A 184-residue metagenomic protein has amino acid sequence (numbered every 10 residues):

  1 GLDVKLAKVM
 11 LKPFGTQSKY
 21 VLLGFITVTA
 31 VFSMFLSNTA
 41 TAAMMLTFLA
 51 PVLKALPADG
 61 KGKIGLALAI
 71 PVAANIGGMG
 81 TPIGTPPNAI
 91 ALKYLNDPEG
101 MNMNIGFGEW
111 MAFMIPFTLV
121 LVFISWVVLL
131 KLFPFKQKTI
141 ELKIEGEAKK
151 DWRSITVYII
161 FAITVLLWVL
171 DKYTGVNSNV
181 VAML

Functional and structural regions predicted by a protein language model:
G1-G60: Membrane-embedded alpha-helical segments and adjacent helix-loop junctions characteristic of multi-pass solute
L2, A58-I64, L68-I70, G77-I90 (+2 more regions): Juxtamembrane and boundary regions of transmembrane helices in multi-pass small-molecule transporters and channels
T16, S37-A42, D97, L129-T139 (+1 more regions): Transmembrane helix-loop junctions in multipass membrane proteins, especially transporters and channels
K19-T27, T41, A67-L68, M111-I115 (+2 more regions): Hydrophobic alpha-helical transmembrane segments
L23, T27, V31, L119-K131 (+4 more regions): Generic alpha-helical transmembrane segments of integral inner-membrane proteins, especially permease/transport modules
V28-N38, P71-I83, L167-Y173: Transmembrane alpha-helix interface/packing and boundary motifs in multi-pass membrane proteins, characterized by
N38-A42, I115-L121, N177-M183: Structural signature of hydrophobic alpha-helical transmembrane segments
D151-I155, T164-L184: Flexible hinge motifs at transmembrane-helix junctions and intramembrane kinks/re-entrant loops in multi-pass membrane
